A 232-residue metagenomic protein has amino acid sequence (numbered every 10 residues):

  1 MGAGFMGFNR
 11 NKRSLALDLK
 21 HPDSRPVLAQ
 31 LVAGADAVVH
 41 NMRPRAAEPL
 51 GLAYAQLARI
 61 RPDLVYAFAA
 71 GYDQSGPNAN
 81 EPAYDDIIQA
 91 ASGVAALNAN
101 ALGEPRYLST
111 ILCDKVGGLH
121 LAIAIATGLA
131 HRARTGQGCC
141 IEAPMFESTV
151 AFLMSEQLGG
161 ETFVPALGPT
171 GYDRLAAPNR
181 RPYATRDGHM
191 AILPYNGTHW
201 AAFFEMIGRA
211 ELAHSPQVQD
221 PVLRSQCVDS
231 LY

Functional and structural regions predicted by a protein language model:
M1-Q137: N-terminal helix-loop segment corresponding to the beta1-alpha1 unit of nucleotide/adenylate-binding folds
G4-M6, I141, R181: Residue-level detector of beta-strand structural context in well-folded domains
D18, H40, A143, I192-P194: Active-site-adjacent beta-strand anchor residues
Q74, L102-I111, A133-T149, P169-D173 (+1 more regions): Conserved Rossmann-fold dehydrogenase catalytic segment
I111-A126, M145-L153, Y195, H199: Mid-domain beta-loop-alpha active-site segment that forms a flexible, acidic cofactor/metal-binding surface
G118-C139, A151-E161, F204-E211: Oxidoreductase and adenylate-handling cofactor-binding alpha/beta cores
E161-L167: Short Pro/Gly-enriched beta-strand edge/turn motifs at strand-loop
D173-R174, P178-Y232: Aromatic-enriched alpha-helical interface/lid elements that frame and gate functional surfaces
